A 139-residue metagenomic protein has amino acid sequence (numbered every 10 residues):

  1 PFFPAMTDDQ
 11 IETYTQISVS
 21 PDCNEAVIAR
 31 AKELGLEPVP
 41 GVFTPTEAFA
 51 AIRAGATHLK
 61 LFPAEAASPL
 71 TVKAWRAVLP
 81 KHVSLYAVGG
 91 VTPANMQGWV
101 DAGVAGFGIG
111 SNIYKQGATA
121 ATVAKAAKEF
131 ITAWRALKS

Functional and structural regions predicted by a protein language model:
P1, Y86-V91, F107-S111: Glycine-rich beta-strand-to-loop/alpha-helix junction loops that act as flexible
P1-F3, D9, T15-C23, L36-A48 (+1 more regions): Catalytic beta/alpha-barrel core
D8-E12, E47-A54, V91-F107: Catalytic cores of alpha/beta
D22-V27, K60-S68, G103-A126: Glycine-rich phosphate-binding active-site loops on the catalytic face of alpha/beta enzymes
A31-K32, Q116-S139: C-terminal helical cap(s) of enzyme catalytic domains, especially alpha/beta-barrels
A31-V39, V78-A87: Short beta-strand/loop segments at the ligand-binding rim of alpha/beta enzyme cores
F43, I52-H58, V72, S84 (+3 more regions): Catalytic alpha/beta core domains of metabolic enzymes, predominantly
